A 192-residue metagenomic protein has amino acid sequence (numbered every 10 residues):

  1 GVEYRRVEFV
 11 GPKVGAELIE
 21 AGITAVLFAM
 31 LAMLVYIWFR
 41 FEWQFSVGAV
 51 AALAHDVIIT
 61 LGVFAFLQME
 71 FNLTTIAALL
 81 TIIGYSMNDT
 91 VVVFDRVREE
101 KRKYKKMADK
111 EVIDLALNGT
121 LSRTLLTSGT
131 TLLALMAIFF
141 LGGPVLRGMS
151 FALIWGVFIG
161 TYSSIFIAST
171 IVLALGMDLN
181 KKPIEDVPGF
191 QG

Functional and structural regions predicted by a protein language model:
G1-F28: Juxtamembrane "pre-transmembrane" interface segments
V14, M33, D56, V63 (+3 more regions): Residue-level signature of catalytic and energy-coupling elements of molecular machines, predominantly ATP/GTP-dependent
E17, A21-T24, K106-L141, F151 (+2 more regions): Pore- and gate-forming transmembrane helices of large, multi-pass membrane proteins
I19-I59, V63, L80, G129-F140: Internal alpha-helical transmembrane segments of multipass membrane proteins, especially hydrophobic lipid-embedded
A29, M33-Y36, T81-N88, G156-V157 (+1 more regions): Alpha-helical transmembrane segments of multi-pass membrane proteins
F45-R98, W155: Hydrophobic transmembrane alpha-helices and their membrane-interface caps in long multi-pass transport proteins
I76-R96, N118, S122, T127-L133 (+1 more regions): Transmembrane alpha-helix detector for multi-pass membrane proteins
L141-G192: Hydrophobic alpha-helical transmembrane segments of membrane transport and translocation systems, primarily multi-pass
